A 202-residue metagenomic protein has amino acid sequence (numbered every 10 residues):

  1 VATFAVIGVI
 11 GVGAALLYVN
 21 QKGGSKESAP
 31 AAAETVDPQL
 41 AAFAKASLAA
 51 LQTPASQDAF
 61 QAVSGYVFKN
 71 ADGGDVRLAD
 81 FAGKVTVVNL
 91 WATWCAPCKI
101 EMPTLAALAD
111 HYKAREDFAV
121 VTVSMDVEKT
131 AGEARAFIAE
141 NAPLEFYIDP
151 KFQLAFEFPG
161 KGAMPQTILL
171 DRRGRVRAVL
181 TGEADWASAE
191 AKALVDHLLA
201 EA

Functional and structural regions predicted by a protein language model:
V1-A62, A202: N-terminal targeting signals for export/organelle localization
T35, Q166-A202: Thiol-/selenol-based redox modules, centered on thioredoxin-like and closely related oxidoreductase domains
S56-F60, G65-T86, A109-Y112: A short beta-strand-turn-helix
A82, L90-A107: Conserved redox-active cysteine motifs that mediate thiol-disulfide chemistry, especially di-cysteine Cys-X(1-2)-Cys
K84-T86, W91-W94, V127, A163: Short pre-active-site segment immediately N-terminal to redox-active cysteine/selenocysteine motifs in thiol-based
V85-T86, F118, P165, R175: Alpha/beta-hydrolase fold active-site loops
V121, R135-R173: Short, internal strand/loop/helix patches that form the active-site neighborhood or redox-interaction surface
S124-D126, L180: Residue-level recognition of beta-strand->loop/alpha-helix junctions
